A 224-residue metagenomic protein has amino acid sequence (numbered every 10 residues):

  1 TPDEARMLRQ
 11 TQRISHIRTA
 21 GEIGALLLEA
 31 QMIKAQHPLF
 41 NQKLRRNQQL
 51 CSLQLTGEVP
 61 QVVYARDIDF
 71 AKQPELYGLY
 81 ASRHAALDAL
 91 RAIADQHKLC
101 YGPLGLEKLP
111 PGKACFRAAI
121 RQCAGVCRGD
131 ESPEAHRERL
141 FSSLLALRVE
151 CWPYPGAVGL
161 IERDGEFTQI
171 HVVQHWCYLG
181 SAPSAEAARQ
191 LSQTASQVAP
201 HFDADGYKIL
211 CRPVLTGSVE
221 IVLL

Functional and structural regions predicted by a protein language model:
T1-L224: Conserved catalytic/ligand-binding micro-motifs in nucleotide and anionic cofactor chemistry
